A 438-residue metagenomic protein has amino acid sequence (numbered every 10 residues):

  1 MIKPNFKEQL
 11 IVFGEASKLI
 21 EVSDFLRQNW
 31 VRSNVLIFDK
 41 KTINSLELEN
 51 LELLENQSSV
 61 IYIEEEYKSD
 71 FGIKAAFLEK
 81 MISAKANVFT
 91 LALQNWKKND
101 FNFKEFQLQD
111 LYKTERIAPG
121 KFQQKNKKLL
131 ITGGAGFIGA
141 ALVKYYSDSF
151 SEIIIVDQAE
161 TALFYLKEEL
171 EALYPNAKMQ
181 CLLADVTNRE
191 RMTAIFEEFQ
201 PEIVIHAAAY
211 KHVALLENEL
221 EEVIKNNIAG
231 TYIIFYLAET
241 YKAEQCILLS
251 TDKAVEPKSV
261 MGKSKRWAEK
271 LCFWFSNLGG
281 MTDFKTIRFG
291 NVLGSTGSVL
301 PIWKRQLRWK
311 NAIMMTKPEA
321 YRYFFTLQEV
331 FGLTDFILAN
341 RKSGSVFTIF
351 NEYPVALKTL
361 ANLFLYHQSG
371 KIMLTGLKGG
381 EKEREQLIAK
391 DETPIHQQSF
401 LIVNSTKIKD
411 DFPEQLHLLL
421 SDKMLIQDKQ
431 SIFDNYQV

Functional and structural regions predicted by a protein language model:
E8-R32, E79-A86, K104-L111, E115-K127 (+1 more regions): Strand-loop microenvironment adjacent to phosphate/nucleotide-handling motifs in alpha/beta enzyme folds
S17, T42, A159-A162: Helix N-cap at the beta1-alpha1 junction of Rossmann-like dinucleotide-binding domains, i.e., the first residues
K40-F106: Phosphate-bearing ligand-interacting subdomains that bind or position ATP/ADP/UDP/GDP/NAD(P) or nucleotide-linked
N56-S58, F196, Q200-I205, A243: Proline-aspartate-enriched helix->loop->beta-strand connector
A84-A92, W96-N99, H206, H212-V213 (+4 more regions): Conserved Rossmann-fold NAD(P)-dependent oxidoreductase catalytic core, especially the SDR/UDP-sugar
I131-Y146: N-terminal Rossmann NAD(P)H-binding glycine-rich loop of SDR-like oxidoreductase domains
S151-Y165: Conserved glycine-rich Rossmann-like NAD(P)H-binding loop of the short-chain dehydrogenase/reductase
L183-I203: Conserved Rossmann-fold cofactor-binding substructure of NAD(P)-dependent oxidoreductases
